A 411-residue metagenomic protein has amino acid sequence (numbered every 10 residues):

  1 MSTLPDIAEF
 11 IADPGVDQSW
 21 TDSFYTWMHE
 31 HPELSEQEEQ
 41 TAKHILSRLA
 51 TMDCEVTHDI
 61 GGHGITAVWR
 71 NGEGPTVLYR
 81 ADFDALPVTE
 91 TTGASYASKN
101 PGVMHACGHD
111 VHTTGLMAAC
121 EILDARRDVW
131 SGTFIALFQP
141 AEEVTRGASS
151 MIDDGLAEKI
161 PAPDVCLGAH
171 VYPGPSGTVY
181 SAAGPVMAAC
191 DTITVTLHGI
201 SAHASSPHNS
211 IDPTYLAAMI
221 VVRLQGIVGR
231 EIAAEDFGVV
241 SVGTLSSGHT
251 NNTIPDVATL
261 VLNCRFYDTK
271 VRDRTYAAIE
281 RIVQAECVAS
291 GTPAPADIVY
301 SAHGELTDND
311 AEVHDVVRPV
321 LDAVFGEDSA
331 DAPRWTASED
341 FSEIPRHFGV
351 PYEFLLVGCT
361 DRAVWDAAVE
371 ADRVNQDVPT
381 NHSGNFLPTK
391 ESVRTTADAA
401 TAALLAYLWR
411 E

Functional and structural regions predicted by a protein language model:
M1-L4, A218-E411: Metal-dependent amide/peptide-bond hydrolase catalytic core, centered on the "pita-bread" metallohydrolase fold
S2-H105, D110, T114-S131: Acidic/His- and Gly-rich active-site-bordering loop/insert found across diverse amide/peptide-bond hydrolases
T3-D6, D17-F24, Q37, T41-R48 (+17 more regions): General structural feature for long, well-ordered alpha-helical segments within catalytic domains of soluble enzymes
M28, A67, Y79, H109 (+8 more regions): Divalent metal-coordination and catalytic microenvironments
V56-H58, E142, A183-M187, P333-T336: Short Gly/Pro-enriched turn/cap motifs at secondary-structure boundaries
L78-R80, I193-V195, E353-G358: Non-cysteine beta-strand/loop elements that form the S-adenosyl-L-methionine
L86, A94-M104, D110-V111, L123-T244 (+1 more regions): Histidine/acidic-residue-rich, glycine-tolerant segments that coordinate divalent metal ions
